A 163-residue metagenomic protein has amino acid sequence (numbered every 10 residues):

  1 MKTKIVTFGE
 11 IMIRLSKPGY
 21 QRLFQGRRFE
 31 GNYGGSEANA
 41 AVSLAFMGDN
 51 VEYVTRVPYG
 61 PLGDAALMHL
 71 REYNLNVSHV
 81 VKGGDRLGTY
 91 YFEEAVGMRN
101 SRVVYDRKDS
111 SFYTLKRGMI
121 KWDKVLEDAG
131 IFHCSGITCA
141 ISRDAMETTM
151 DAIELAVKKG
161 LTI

Functional and structural regions predicted by a protein language model:
M1-N76, L115-R117: Glycine-rich phosphate/adenosyl-contacting loop at the front of the ribokinase-like
M1-V6, R71, V77, V96-I163: Ribokinase/PfkB-type carbohydrate-kinase core domain
I11, G84, D109: Glycine-rich beta-alpha junction loops
T55, V80, I141: Glycine- and other small-residue-rich loops at beta-strand/loop junctions that grip anionic moieties
P58, S78-L87: Beta-strand->loop->alpha-helix junctions that form or flank phosphate-binding loops in nucleotide-handling enzymes
L62, L87, R99-S101: Short phosphate-engaging motifs
G88-F92: Short alpha-helix plus adjacent loop in nuclease-associated cores
